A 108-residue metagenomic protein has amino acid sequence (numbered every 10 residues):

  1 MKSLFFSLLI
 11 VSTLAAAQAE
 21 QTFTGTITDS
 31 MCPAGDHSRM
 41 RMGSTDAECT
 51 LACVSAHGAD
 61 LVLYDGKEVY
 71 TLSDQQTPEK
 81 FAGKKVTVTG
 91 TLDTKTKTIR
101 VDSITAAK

Functional and structural regions predicted by a protein language model:
L4-T13: Sec-dependent N-terminal signal peptides
A16-K108: OB-fold and OB-like single-stranded nucleic-acid-recognition modules and their adjacent interaction interfaces
